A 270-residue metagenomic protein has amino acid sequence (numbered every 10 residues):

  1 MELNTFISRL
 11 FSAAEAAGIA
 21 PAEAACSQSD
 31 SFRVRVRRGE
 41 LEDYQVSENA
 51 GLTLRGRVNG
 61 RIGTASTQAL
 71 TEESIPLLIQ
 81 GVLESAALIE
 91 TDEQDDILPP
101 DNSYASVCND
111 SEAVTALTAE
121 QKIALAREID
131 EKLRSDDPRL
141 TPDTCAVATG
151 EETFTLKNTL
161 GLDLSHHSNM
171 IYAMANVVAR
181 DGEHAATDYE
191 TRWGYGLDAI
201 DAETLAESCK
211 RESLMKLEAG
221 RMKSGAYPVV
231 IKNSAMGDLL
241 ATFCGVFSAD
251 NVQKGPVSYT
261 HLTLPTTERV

Functional and structural regions predicted by a protein language model:
M1-L262: Active-site bordering "gate/hinge" segments that shape substrate access to catalytic or cofactor-binding pockets
H261-V270: Single conserved hydrophobic/aromatic residue that forms the stacking wall/gate of nucleotide- or nucleobase-binding
